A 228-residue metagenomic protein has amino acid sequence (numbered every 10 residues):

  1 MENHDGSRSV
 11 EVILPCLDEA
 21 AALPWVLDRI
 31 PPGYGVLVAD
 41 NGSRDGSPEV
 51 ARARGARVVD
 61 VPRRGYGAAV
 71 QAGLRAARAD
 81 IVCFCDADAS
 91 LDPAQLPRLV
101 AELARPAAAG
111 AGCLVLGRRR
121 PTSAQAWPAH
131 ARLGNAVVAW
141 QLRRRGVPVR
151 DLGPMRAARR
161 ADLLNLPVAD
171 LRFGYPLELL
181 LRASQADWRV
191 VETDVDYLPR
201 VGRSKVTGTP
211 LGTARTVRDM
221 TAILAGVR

Functional and structural regions predicted by a protein language model:
M1-D28: N-proximal low-complexity "stem/linker" segments adjacent to membrane-targeting elements
M1-S7, V168-R228: Hydrophobic helical membrane-anchoring modules
L14, L27, Y34-G42, V59: Short beta-strand/loop segment that forms part of the nucleotide-sugar
A21-W25, D45-R54: Acidic helix N-cap motif at the loop->helix transition within catalytic regions of sugar-transfer enzymes
L37, P48-A76: Conserved donor nucleotide-binding strand/loop of the catalytic core
D40-P48, A89: A conserved acidic beta->alpha catalytic loop
P62-R64, A68-R75, A94-F173, R200-P210 (+1 more regions): Acceptor/aglycone-binding surface of glycosyltransferases and processive sugar-polymer synthases
V82: Short aromatic/hydrophobic "clamp" motif used to bind/position activated sugar donors
